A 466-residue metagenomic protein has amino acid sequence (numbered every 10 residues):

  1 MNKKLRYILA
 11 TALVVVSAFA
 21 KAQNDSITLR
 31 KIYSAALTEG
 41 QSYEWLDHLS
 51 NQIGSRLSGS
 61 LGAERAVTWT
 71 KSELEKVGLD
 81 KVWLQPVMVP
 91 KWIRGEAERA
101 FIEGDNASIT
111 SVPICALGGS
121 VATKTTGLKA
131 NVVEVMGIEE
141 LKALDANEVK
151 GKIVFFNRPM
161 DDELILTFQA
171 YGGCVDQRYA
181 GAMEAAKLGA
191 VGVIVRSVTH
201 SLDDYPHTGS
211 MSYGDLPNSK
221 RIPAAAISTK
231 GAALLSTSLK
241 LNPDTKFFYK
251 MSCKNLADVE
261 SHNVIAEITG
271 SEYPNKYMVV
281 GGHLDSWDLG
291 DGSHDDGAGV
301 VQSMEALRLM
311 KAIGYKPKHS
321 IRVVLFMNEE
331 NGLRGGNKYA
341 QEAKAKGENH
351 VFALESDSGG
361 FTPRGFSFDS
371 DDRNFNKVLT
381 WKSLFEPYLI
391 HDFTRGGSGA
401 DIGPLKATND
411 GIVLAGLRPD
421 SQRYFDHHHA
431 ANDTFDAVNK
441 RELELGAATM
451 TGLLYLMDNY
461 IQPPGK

Functional and structural regions predicted by a protein language model:
M1-D25: Bacterial Sec-dependent N-terminal signal peptides
S26-S60, A97, Y205-G209, Y213 (+4 more regions): N-terminal capping segment at the start of a domain
S26-T28, E103, S111, G119-A146 (+2 more regions): Soluble metallo-hydrolase cores and metallopeptidase-like ectodomains found primarily in the secretory/periplasmic
L29-L37, N51-L61, E98, G119 (+8 more regions): Second-shell loop/turn segments in exported
D47, N51-I153, N157-I165: Noncatalytic luminal/extracellular "stalk/propeptide" segments of secretory-pathway proteins
G137-H200: A conserved hydrophobic secondary-structure block that centers on an alpha-helix together with its immediately flanking
C174, A180, E260-N263, S286-K377: Acidic/histidine-rich catalytic neighborhood of metal-dependent amide-processing enzymes
A186, G192, R196-S197, P217 (+2 more regions): Active-site-adjacent substrate-binding region of metalloamidase/peptidase-like peptide-processing proteins
